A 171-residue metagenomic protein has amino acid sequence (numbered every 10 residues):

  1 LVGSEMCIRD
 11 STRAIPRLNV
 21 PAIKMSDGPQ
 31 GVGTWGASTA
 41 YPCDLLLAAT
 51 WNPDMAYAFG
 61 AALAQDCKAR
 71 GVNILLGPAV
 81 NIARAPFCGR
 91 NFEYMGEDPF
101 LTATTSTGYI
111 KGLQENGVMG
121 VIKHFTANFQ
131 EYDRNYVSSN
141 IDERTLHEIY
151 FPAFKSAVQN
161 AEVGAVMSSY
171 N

Functional and structural regions predicted by a protein language model:
S4-E5, R9-N171: Glycoside hydrolase catalytic-domain context in secreted enzymes
